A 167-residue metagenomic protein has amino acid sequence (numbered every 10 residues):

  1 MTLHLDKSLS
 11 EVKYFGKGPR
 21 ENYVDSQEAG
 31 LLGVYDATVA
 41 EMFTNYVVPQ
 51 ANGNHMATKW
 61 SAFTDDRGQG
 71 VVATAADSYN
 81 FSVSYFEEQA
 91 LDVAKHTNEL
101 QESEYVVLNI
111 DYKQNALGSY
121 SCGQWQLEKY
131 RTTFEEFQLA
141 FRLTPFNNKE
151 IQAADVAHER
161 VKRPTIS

Functional and structural regions predicted by a protein language model:
M1-S167: Beta-strand/loop-rich accessory regions of lumenal/periplasmic or secreted enzymes, predominantly carbohydrate-active
